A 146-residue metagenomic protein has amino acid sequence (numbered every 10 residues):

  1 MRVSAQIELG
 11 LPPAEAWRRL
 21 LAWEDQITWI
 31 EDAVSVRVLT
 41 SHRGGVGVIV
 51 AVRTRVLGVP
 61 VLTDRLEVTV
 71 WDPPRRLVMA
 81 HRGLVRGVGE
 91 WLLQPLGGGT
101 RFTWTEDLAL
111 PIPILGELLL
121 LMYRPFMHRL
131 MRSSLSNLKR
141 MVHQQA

Functional and structural regions predicted by a protein language model:
M1-L39, A146: Hydrophobic ligand-binding cavity/cleft-lining segments
S4, R37-V38, V56, L119-F126: Conserved short-loop catalytic and cofactor-binding motifs
S4-Q6, T63-R65, V88-E90, T105: Well-ordered beta-strand positions in beta-sheet-rich domains
L9-L11, T40, V56, P95 (+1 more regions): Non-catalytic surface loops within mature trypsin-like serine protease
D25-I27, R37-V85, L96-R101, S133-A146: Glycine-rich portal/gate segments that line the openings of hydrophobic small-molecule binding cavities
V78-S133: Beta-strand/loop substructures that line and gate deep hydrophobic ligand-binding cavities in soluble
